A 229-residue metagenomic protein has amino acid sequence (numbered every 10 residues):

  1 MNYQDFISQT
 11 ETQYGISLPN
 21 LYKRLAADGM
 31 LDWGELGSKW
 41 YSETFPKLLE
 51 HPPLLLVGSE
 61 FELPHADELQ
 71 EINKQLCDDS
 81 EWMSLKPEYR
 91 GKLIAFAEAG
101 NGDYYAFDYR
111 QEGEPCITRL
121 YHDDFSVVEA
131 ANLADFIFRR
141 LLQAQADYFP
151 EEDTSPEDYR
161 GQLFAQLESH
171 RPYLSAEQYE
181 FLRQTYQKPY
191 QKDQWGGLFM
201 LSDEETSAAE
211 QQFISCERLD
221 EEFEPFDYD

Functional and structural regions predicted by a protein language model:
M1-Y104, S169-D229: A surface-exposed partner-binding patch
D5-E11, R119-D124, Y148, F164-S169: Charged, low-complexity surface segments at secondary-structure and domain boundaries
Y89, P115-C116: Glycine-rich, often proline-containing surface loops adjacent to acidic residues and nearby aromatics that form
A97-G100, Q111, Y121-D124: Short, flexible loop/turn elements at secondary-structure junctions
Y104-F107, V128-E129: Short helix/loop capping segments that flank catalytic or ligand/cofactor-binding pockets
A106-Y109, T118-R119: Canonical SH2 domain fold
C116-D153: Compact, glycine/acidic-enriched structural inserts
F138-L182: Extended, acidic-biased charged interface segments
